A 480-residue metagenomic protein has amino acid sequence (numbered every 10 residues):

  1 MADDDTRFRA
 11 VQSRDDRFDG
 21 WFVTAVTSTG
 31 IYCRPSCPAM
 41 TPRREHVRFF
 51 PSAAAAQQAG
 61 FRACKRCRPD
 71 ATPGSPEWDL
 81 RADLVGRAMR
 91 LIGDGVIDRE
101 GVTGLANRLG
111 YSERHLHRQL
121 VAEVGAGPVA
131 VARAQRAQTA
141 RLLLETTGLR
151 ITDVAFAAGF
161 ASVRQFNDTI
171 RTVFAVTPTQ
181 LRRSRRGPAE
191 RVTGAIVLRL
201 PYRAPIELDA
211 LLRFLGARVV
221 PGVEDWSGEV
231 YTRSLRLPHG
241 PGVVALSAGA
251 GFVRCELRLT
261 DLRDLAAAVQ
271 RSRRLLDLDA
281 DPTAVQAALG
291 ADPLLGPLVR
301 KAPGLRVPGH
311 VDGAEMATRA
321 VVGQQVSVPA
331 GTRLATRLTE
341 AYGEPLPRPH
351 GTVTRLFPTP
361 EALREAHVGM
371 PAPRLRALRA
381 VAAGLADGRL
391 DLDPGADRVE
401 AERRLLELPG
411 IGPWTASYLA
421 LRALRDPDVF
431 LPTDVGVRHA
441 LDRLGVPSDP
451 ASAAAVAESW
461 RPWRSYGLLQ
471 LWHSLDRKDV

Functional and structural regions predicted by a protein language model:
M1-V480: HhH-family (HhH-GPD) DNA N-glycosylase catalytic core used in base-excision repair
